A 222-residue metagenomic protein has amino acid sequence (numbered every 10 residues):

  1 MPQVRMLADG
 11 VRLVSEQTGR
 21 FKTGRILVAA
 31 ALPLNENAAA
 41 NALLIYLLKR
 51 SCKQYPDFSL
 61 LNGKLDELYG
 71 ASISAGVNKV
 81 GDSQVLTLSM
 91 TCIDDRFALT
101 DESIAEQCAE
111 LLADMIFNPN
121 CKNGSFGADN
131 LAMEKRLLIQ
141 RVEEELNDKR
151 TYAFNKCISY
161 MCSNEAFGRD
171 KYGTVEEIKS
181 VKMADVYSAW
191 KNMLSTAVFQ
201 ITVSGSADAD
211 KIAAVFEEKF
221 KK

Functional and structural regions predicted by a protein language model:
M1-L68, T174, Y187-K222: His/Glu-rich zincin catalytic helix
K22-L34, A39-A40, F58-D114, N118 (+3 more regions): M16 family metallopeptidases and their MPP-like homologs
S51-Q54, R96-L99, N118-G127: Short, polar/flexible loop-turn hinges at active-site or ligand-entry regions and domain interfaces
N62, N118-V142: Acidic/histidine-enriched alpha-helical segments
D129-A132, R136, T151, N155 (+1 more regions): An alpha-helix initiation/capping motif
V142-L146, A213: Contiguous, non-catalytic segments that form substrate-binding/exosite surfaces or channel walls
S180-S188: Active-site glycine-rich loop that binds ribose-phosphate moieties when present
